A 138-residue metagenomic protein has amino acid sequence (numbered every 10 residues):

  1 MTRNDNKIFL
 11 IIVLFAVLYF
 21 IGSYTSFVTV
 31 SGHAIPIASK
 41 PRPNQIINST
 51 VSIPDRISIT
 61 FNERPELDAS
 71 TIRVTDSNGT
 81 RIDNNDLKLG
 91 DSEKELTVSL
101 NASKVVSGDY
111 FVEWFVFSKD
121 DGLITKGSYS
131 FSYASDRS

Functional and structural regions predicted by a protein language model:
M1-L14: N-terminal Sec-pathway targeting helices
T25-I72, A134-S138: N-terminal non-catalytic regions of secreted/periplasmic and cell-surface proteins
I47, D120-S128: Beta-sandwich strand segments
D68, G79-D86: Surface-exposed loop/edge segments in extracytoplasmic proteins
D91-S99: Aromatic sugar-binding surface patches on proteins that engage polysaccharides or sugar-phosphate polymers
A102-S107: Surface-exposed, short loops/turns at beta-strand junctions within beta-sandwich domains
F115-K119: Beta-strand-rich extracellular modules
